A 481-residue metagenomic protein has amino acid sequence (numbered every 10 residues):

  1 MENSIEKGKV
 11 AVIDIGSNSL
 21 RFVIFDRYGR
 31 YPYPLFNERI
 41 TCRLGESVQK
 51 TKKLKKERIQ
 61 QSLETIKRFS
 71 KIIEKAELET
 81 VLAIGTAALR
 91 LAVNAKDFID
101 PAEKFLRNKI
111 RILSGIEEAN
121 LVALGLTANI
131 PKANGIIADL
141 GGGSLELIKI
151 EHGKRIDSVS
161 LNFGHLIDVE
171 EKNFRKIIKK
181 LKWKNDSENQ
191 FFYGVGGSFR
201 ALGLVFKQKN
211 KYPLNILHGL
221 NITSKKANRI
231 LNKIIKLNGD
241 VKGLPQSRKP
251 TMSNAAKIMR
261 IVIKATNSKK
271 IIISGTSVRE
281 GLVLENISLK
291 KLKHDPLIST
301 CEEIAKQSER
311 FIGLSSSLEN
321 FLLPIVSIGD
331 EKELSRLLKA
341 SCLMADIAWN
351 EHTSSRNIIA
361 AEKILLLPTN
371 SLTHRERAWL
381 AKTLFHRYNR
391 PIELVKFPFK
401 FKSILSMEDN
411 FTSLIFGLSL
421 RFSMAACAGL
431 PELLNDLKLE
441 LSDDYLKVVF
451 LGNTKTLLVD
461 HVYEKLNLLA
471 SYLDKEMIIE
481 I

Functional and structural regions predicted by a protein language model:
S4-P34: N-terminal basic/disordered segments at the start of proteins
V10-D14, G135-D139, F192: Short glycine-aspartate micro-motif
I24-R27, S47-A76, T86-A92, L106-A128 (+7 more regions): Helical "lid/coupling" subdomains associated with nucleotide-phosphate turnover
Y28-E46, E74: Conserved ATP-binding subdomain of kinase catalytic cores across diverse folds
T80-A83: Conserved beta-strand/loop subsegment of P-loop NTPase cores
A92-D100: Metal-dependent catalytic neighborhoods of phosphoester/phosphodiester hydrolases
N134-I137, G141-I148: A generic, well-ordered mixed alpha/beta core segment in the N-terminal half of proteins
L473-I481: A short amphipathic beta-strand at an alpha->beta junction
